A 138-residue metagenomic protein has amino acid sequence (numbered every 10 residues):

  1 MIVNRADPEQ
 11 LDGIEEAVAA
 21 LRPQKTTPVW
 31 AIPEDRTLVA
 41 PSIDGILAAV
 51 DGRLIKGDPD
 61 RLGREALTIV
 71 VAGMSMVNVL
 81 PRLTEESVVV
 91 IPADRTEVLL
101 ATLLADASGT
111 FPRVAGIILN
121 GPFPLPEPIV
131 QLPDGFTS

Functional and structural regions predicted by a protein language model:
M1-P23, P28, N78-L80, P92-S138: Feature captures the catalytic cores and cofactor-binding loops of soluble hydro-lyases/lyases that act on carboxylate
N4, E34, D60: Residue-level "edge-of-site" marker
Q10, V39-S42: Conserved GTPase G-domain signal focused on the G5
T26-R36: Beta-strand-loop-alpha "switch" segments that mediate conformational coupling across diverse proteins
D35-A40, L62: A short acidic, often aromatic-flanked loop/helix-cap motif at beta-alpha or helix-coil junctions that lines enzyme
A49, R53-D106: Gly/Thr-rich phosphate-binding loop signature of adenosyl cofactor/nucleotide-binding cores
